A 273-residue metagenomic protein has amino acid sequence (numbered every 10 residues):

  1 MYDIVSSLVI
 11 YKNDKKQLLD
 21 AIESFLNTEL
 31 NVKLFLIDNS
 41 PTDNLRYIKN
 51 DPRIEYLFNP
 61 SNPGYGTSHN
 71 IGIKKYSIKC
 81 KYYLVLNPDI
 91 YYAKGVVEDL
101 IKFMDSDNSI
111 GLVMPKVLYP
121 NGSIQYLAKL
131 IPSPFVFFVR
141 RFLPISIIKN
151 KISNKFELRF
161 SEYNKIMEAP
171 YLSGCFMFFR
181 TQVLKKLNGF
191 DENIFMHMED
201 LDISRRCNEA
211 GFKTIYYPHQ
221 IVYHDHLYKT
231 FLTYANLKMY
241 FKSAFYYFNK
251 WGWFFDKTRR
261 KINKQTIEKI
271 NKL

Functional and structural regions predicted by a protein language model:
N13-N27: Short, well-formed alpha-helical segments that are part of the catalytic scaffolds of diverse glycosyltransferases
L36-R46, S61: A conserved acidic beta->alpha catalytic loop
P60-Y76: Glycine-rich, basic loop-to-helix element that forms the pyrophosphate-binding segment of sugar-nucleotide handling
C80-Y91: Short beta-strand-to-loop acidic/aromatic patch adjacent to the donor-nucleotide binding site
K94-L127: Conserved donor NDP-sugar-binding/catalytic core segment of glycosyltransferases
P132-A169: Short, flexible, basic/aromatic active-site loop/helix in glycosyltransferases
E162-N164, P170-G189, N193-I221: A short, conserved alpha-helix in the catalytic core of glycosyltransferases
R205-L273: Active-site-adjacent helix/loop segment of glycosyltransferases that harbors family-specific signature motifs
